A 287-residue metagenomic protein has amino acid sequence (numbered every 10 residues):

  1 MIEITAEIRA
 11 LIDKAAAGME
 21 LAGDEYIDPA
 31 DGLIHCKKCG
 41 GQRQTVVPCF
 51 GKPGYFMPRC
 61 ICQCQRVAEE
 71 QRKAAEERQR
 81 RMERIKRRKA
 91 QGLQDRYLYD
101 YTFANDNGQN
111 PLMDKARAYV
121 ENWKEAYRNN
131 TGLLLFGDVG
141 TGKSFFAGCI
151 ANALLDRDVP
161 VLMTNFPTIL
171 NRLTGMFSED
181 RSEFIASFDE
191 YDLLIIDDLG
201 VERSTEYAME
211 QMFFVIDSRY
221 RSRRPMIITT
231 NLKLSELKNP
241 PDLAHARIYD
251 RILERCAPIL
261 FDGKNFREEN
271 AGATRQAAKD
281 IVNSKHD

Functional and structural regions predicted by a protein language model:
M1-N107, E269-D287: A short, basic N-terminal segment
G92-L133: Pre-Walker A (pre-P-loop) alpha-helix and adjacent loop at the N terminus of AAA/AAA+ ATPase modules, a conserved
P111-V120, R128, A151-Y191, R203-E210: Short glycine-rich substrate-engagement loop in P-loop NTPases that contacts/grips substrate
Y127-A147: Walker A/P-loop nucleotide-binding motif
L133, L162, I195, I227 (+1 more regions): Hydrophobic/aromatic beta-strand patches that form the interior of the parallel beta-sheet core in alpha/beta enzyme
V159-P160, E190-L193, S222-I228: Loop/turn-to-beta-strand initiation segments
N171-L173, E202-D287: Replace "adjacent to P-loop NTPase cores in ATP/GTP-dependent enzymes" with "adjacent to NTP-binding cores
D198-L199: Walker B catalytic acidic pair
